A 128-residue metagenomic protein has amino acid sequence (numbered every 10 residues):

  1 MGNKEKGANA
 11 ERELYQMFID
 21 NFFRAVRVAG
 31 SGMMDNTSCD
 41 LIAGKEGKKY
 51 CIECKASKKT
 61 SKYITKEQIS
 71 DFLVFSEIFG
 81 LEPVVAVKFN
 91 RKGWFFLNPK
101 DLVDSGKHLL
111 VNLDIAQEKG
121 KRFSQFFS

Functional and structural regions predicted by a protein language model:
M1-G30: Acidic-basic catalytic patches of nuclease active cores, encompassing PD-(D/E)XK and other metal-cofactor nuclease
E5, N9, E82, A86-S128: Domain-level recognition of nuclease-like catalytic cores that cleave nucleotide substrates
E5, N9, M34-N36, Y63: Residues at secondary-structure transition points
F18, L41-K58: Conserved catalytic cores of phosphodiester-cleaving nucleases, focusing on short active-site segments
N21, G44, I78-F79: Alpha-helix C-cap/termination motif
R24-E46: Active-site metal-binding core of divalent-cation-utilizing nuclease and nuclease-like domains
K58-T60, L102-V103: Short, surface-exposed beta-strand-loop junctions and turns on beta-sheet-rich folds
K59-K88: Short, charged, amphipathic alpha-helix that recurs within catalytic cores of restriction-modification and other
